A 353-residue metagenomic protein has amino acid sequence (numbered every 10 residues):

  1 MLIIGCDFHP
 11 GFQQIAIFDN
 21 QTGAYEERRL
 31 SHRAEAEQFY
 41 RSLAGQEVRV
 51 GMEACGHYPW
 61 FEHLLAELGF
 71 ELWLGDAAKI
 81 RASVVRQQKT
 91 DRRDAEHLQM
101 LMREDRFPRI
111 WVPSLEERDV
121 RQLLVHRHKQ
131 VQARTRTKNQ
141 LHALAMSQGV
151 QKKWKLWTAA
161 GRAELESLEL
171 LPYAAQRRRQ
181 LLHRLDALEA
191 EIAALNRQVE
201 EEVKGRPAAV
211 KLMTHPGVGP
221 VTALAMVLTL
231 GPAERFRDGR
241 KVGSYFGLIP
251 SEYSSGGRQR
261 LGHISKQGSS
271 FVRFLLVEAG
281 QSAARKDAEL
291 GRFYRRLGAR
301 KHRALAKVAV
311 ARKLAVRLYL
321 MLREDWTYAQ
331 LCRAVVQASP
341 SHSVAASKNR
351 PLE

Functional and structural regions predicted by a protein language model:
M1-E353: A detector of single, family-specific signature residues that are central to catalytic or substrate-handling motifs
